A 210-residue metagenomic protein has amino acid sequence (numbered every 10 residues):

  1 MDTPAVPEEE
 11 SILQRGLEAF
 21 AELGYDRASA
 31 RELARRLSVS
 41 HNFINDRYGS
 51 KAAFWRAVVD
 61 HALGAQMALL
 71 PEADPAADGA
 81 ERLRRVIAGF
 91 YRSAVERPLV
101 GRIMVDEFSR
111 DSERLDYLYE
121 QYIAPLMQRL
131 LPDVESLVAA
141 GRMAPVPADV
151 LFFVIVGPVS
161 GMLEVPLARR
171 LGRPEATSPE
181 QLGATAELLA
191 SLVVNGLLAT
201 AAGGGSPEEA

Functional and structural regions predicted by a protein language model:
M1-T3, R56-V86, M127-D133: Amphipathic alpha-helical linker/stalk segments
D2, R92, E96, A124 (+2 more regions): C-terminal peripheral helix-coil segments that are non-catalytic and often amphipathic
P7, S11, R15, A19-A53 (+1 more regions): Helix-turn-helix
L13, L63, M67, R84-I87 (+3 more regions): Short, amphipathic alpha-helical "lid/cap" segments that border enzyme active or binding sites
W55, V59, V105, D116-M127 (+1 more regions): Amphipathic, non-transmembrane alpha-helical scaffold segments
P71-V100, A140, A148-I155, A186: Hydrophobic alpha-helical connector segments
V95-Y117, V165-G172: Amphipathic alpha-helical segments used for helix-helix packing
I103-E107, Q121, V154, P158: Short acidic/histidine-centered micro-motifs embedded in hydrophobic/aromatic stretches that mark compact functional
